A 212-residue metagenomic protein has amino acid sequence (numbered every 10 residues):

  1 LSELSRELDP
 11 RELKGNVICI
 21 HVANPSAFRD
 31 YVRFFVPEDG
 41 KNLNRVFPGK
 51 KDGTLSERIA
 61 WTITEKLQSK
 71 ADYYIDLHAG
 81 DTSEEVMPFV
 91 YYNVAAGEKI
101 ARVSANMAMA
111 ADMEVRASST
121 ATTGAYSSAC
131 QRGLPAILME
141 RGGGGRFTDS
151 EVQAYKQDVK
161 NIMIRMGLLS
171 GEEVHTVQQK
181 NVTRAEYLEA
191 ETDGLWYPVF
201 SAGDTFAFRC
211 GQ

Functional and structural regions predicted by a protein language model:
L1-Q212: Structured catalytic-domain cores with a bias toward divalent-metal coordination
